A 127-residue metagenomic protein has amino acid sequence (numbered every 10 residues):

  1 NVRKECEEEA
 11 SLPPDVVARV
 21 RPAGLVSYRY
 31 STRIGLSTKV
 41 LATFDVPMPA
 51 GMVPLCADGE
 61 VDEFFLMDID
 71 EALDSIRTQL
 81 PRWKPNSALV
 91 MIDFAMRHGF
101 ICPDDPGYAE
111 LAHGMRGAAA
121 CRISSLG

Functional and structural regions predicted by a protein language model:
N1-S87, F94, P106-L126: Unchanged
H98-I101: Short recognition helix of helix-turn-helix/winged-helix DNA-binding domains
